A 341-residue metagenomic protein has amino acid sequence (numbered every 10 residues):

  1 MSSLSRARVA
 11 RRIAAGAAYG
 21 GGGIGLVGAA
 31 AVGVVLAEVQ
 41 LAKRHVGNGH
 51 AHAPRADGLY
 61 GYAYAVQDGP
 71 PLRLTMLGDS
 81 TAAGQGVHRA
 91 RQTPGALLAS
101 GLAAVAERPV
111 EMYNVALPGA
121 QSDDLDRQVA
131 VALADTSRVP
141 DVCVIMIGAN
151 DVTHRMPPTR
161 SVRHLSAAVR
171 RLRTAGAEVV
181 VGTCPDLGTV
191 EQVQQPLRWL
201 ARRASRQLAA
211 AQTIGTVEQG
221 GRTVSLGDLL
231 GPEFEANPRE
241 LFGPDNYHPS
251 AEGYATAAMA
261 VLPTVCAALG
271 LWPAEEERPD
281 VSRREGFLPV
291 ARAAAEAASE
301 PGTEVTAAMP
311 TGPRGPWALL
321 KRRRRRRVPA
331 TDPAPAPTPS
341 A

Functional and structural regions predicted by a protein language model:
S2-V34, E38-L41, T256-A341: Conserved catalytic region of serine esterases and O-acyltransferases that act on ester linkages in lipids
A37, L41-A116: Serine-esterase "nucleophile elbow" of acetyl-processing enzymes
R73, D141-V144, E178: Structural motif
G84, N114-S122, A149-T159, L197-A201: Surface-exposed cleft-lining segments at the edges of enzyme active sites
S122-V162: Oxyanion-hole/transition-state-stabilizing segment in secreted/luminal serine hydrolases and related acyltransferases
R160-R171, Q207-I214: Alpha-helical scaffolding segments of alpha/beta enzyme cores, especially the outer helices of TIM-barrel or partial
V190-S225: Substrate-gating cap/lid alpha-helix
S250: Short, conserved phosphate/pyrophosphate- and ester-handling motifs at nucleotide-, phospho-/glycolipid
